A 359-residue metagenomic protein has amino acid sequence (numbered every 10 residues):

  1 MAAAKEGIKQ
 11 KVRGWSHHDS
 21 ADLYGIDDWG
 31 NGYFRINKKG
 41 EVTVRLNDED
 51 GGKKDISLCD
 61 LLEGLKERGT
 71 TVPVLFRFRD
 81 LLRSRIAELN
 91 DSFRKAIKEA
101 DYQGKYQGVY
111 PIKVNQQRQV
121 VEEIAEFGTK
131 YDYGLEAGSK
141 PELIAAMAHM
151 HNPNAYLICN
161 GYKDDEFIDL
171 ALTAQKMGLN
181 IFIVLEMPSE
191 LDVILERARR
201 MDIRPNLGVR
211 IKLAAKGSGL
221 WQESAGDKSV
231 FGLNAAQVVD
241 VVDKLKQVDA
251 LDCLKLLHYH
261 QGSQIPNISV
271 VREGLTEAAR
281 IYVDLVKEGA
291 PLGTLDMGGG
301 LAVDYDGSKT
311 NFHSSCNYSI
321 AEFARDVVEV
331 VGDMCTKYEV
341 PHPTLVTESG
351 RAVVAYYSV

Functional and structural regions predicted by a protein language model:
A2-E49: N-terminal basic/disordered segments at the start of proteins
A3, K11, A21, N180-E196 (+4 more regions): Phosphate/diphosphate-binding loops
A3-G7, V12, D28, A214 (+3 more regions): Charge-rich, low-complexity N-terminal segments
N31, I36-Q116: Low-complexity, highly charged intrinsically disordered N-terminal segments that act as targeting/localization
T71, S263-V359: C-terminal active-site-proximal or functional interface alpha/beta core segments in diverse enzymes
D80-E88, D240, E277, D326: A non-catalytic, amphipathic alpha-helix used as a structural packing/dimerization or gating element in enzyme scaffolds
L89-F93, I97, A198, L245 (+4 more regions): Hydrophobic, Leu/Ile/Phe/Ala-enriched alpha-helical segments that form helix-helix packing faces
D101-T294, V303, S319: Active-site-proximal beta-alpha core segment in soluble small-molecule metabolic enzymes
